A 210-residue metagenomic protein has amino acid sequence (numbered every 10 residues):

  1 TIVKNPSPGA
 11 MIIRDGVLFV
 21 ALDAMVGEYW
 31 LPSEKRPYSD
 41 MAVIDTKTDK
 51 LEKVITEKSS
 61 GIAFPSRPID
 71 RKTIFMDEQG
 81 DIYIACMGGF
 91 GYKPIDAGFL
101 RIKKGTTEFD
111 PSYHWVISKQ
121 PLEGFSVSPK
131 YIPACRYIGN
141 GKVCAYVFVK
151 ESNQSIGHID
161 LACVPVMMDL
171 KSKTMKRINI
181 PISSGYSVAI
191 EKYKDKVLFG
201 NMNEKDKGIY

Functional and structural regions predicted by a protein language model:
T1-D70, M76: Long, acidic/polar, low-complexity amphipathic helices and coiled-coil-like
T1-V3, L51-S59, E108-E123, T174-S183: Beta-propeller fold detector
K4-M11, A63-I74, Q120-I138, I182-Y193: Repeated scaffold domains used in trafficking and secretory/extracellular systems, primarily beta-propellers
I13-V17, F75-I82, K103-T106, R136-V143 (+1 more regions): Short, solvent-exposed coil/turn segments at beta-strand boundaries
V20-Y38, I84-G98, C144-L161, N203: Short, conserved, GDST-rich strand-edge loop motifs in beta-rich repeat architectures
S33-D49, I95-E108, I159-K171, Y210: Beta-propeller blade signature
K58, R67-K72, E78-F109, W115-I117 (+1 more regions): Beta-propeller domains
V127-N203: Loop/turn-rich, solvent-exposed surfaces of beta-rich toroidal or solenoidal domains
